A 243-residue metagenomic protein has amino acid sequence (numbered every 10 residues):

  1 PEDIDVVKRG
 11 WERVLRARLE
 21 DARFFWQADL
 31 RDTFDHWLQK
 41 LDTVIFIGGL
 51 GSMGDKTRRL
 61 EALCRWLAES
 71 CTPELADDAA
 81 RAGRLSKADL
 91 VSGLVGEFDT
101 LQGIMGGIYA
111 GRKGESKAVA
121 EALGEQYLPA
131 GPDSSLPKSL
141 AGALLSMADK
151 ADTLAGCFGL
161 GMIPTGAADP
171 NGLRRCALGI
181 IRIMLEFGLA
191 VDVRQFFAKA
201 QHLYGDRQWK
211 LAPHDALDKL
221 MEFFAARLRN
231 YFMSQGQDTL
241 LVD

Functional and structural regions predicted by a protein language model:
P1-D243: Amphipathic alpha-helical "coupling" segments that flank catalytic cores
